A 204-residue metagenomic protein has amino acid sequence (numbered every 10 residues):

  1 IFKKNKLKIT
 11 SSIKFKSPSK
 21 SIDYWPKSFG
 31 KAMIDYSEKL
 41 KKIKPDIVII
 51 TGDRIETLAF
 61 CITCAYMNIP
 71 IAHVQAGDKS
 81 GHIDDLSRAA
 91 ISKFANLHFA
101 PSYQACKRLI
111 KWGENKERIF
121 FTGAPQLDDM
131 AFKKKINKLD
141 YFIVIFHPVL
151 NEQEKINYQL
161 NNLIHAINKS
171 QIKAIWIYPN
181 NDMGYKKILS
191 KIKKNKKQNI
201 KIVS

Functional and structural regions predicted by a protein language model:
I1, F94-Y158: A nucleotide-sugar donor-handling region in carbohydrate enzymes
I1, I136-S204: Donor-nucleotide binding loops and adjacent catalytic segments primarily of GT-B fold Leloir glycosyltransferases
I1-S11: N-terminal glycine-rich anion-binding loop in soluble enzyme alpha/beta folds
T10, I119, N199-K201: Short, conserved active-site loop motifs that form the nucleotide-linked donor/cofactor pocket
I13, V74, T122, V203: Hydrophobic residues at beta-strand termini and immediately following loops that shape nucleotide-binding pockets
F15-N115: Active-site and donor-binding regions of nucleotide-sugar-utilizing enzymes
A76, A124, P179: Cofactor-binding loop segments of dinucleotide-utilizing enzymes, especially the Rossmann-like FAD- and NAD(P)+-binding
G81, Q126-D129, G184: Generic structural signal for helix capping and beta-alpha/helix-loop junctions
